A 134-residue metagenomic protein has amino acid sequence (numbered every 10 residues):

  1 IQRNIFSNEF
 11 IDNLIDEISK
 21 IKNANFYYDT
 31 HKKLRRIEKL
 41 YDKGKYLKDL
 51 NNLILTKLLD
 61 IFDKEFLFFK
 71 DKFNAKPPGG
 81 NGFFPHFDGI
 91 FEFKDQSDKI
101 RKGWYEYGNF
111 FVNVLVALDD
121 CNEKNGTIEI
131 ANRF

Functional and structural regions predicted by a protein language model:
Q2-S97, K102-Y105: Non-heme Fe(II)-dependent double-stranded beta-helix
K33-L34, G108-F111, C121-F134: Double-stranded beta-helix
K64-F66, N81, F110, V114 (+1 more regions): A generic secondary-structure signal marking the coil-to-beta-strand transition
F87-G89, V116-D120, N132: Short, structured patches in soluble enzyme cores that scaffold and shape functional sites
K94-E123: Short, conserved beta-strand element in jelly-roll/cupin
